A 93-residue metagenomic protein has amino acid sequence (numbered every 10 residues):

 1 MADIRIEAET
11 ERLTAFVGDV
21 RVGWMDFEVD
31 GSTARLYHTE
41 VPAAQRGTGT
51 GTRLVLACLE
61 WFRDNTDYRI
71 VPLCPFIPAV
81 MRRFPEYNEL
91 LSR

Functional and structural regions predicted by a protein language model:
A2-I4: Extreme N-terminal starter segment of soluble prokaryotic enzymes
E7-E9, D30: Structural motif
E11-V22: Conserved beta-hairpin
V20-E28, R35: Conserved beta-strand in the GNAT
T33-A43: Conserved acetyl-CoA binding element of GNAT-fold acetyltransferases
Q45, G49-A57: Conserved acetyl-CoA pyrophosphate-binding loop and the N-cap/start of the following alpha-helix in GNAT-like
W61-R93: C-terminal structural segments of small proteins and small subunits
